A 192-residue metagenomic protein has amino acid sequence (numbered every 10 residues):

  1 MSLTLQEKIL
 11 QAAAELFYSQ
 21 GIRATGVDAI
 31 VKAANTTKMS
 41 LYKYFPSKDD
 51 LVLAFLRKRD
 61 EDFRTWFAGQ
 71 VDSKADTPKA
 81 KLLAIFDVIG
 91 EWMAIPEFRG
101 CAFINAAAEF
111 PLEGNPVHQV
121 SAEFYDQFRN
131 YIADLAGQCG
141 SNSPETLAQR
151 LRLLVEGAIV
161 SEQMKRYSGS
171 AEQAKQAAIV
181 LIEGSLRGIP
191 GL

Functional and structural regions predicted by a protein language model:
M1-T4, L186-L192: N-terminal intrinsically disordered/low-complexity leader segments
L5-A13, I30, F55-F63, I132: Generic hydrophobic, amphipathic alpha-helix propensity
K8, L16-D50, A54: Helix-turn-helix
K48, R59-F63, K74, P78 (+4 more regions): Hydrophobic/aromatic residues within well-ordered alpha-helical segments
A54, A68-I95, A148-L151: Hydrophobic alpha-helical connector segments
R64, A80, E113-Q138, Q149 (+1 more regions): Amphipathic alpha-helical packing segments from all-alpha helical-bundle domains
W92, D134, R152-G169, L181-P190: Amphipathic C-terminal alpha-helical segment
I95-Q119: Amphipathic alpha-helical segments used for helix-helix packing
